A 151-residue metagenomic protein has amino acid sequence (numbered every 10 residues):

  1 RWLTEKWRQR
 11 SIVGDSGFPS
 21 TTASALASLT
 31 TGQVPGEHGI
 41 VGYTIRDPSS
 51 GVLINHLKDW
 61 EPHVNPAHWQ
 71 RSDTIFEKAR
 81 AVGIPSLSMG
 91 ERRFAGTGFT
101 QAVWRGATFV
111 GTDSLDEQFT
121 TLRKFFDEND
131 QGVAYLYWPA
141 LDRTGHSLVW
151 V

Functional and structural regions predicted by a protein language model:
W2-G132, Y137-H146: His/Asp/Glu-rich, glycine-adjacent segments that coordinate divalent cations and/or stabilize oxyanion chemistry on
S147-V151: Short, intrinsically disordered, charge-balanced linker/junction segments flanking boundaries in proteins
